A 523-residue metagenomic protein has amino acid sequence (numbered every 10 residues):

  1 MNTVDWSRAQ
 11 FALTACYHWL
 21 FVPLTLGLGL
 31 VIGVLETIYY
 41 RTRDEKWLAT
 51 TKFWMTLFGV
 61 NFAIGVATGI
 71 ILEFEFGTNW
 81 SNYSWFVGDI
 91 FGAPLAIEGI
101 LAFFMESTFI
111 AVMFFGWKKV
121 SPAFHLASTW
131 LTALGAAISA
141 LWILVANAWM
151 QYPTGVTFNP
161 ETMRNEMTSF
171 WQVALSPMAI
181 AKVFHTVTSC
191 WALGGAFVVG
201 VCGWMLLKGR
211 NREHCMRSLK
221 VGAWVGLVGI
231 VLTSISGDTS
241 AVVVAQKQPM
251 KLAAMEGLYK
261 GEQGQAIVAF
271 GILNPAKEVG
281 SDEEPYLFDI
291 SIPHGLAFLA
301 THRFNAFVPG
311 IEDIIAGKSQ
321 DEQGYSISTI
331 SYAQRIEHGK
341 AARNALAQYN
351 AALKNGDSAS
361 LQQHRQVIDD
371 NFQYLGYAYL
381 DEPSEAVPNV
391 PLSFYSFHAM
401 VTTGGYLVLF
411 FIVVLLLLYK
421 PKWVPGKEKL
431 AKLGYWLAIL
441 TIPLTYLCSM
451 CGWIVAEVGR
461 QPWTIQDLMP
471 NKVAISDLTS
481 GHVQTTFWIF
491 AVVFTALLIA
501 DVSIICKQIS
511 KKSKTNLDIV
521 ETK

Functional and structural regions predicted by a protein language model:
M1-K523: Polytopic transmembrane helical bundles with strong interfacial aromatic enrichment
